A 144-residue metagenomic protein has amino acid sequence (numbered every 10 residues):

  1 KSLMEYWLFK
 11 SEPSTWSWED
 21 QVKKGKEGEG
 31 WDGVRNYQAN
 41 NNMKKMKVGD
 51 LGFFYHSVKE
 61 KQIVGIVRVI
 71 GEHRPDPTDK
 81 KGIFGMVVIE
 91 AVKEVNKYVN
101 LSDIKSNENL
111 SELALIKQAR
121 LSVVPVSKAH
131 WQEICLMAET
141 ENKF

Functional and structural regions predicted by a protein language model:
S2-M46, E141-F144: Compositionally biased, charged N-terminal/linker segments
L3-W16, D76-F144: Contiguous surface segments at macromolecular interaction interfaces
L8-K10, F54-Y55, I66: Short, conserved beta-strand edge motifs with alternating hydrophobic and charged residues
S17-E19, K61-I63, P77: Short acidic/glycine-rich loop or secondary-structure boundary segments that cap or lie
G33-Q38, G71-T78, N107-N109: Short acidic (Asp/Glu) patches
G49-D50: Loop/turn positions that initiate beta-strands
Y55-K61: Short, charged beta-turn/beta-strand-edge "cap" motif at the junction between a beta-strand and an adjacent loop
Q62-E72: Short beta-strand-centered aromatic/proline hotspots
